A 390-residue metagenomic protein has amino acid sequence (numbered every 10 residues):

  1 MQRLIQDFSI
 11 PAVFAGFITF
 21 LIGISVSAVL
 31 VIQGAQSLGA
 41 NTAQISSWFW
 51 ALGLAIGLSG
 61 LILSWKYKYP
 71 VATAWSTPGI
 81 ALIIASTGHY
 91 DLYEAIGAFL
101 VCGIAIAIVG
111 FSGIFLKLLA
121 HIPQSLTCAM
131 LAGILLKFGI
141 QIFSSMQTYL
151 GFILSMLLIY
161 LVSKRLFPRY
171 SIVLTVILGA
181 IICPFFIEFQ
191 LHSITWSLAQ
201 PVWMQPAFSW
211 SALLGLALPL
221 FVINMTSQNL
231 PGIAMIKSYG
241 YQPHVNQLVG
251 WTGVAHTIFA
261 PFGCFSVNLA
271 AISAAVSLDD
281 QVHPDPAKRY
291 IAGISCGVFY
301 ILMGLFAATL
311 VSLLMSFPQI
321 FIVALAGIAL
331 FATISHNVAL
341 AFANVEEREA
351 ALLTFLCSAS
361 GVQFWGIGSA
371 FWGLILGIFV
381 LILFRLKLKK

Functional and structural regions predicted by a protein language model:
M1-S46, I172-V245: Helix-loop-helix hairpins and the membrane-proximal interhelical loops of multi-pass alpha-helical transport proteins
Q2-Q6, A12-V31, W50-L131, P243-F331: Helix-loop-helix junctions within the multi-pass membrane cores of secondary transporters/permeases
S9, D91, F167, S209 (+6 more regions): Alpha-helix initiation/capping motif
L21, S25, L38, I62 (+15 more regions): Structural signal for hydrophobic packing residues in well-ordered secondary-structure cores of soluble enzyme domains
S25-V26, G151, S227, L269 (+1 more regions): Residue-level signal for transmembrane alpha-helical positions in Major Facilitator Superfamily
V31-A35, S59, I80-I84, I140 (+8 more regions): Predominant activation on well-ordered alpha-helical scaffold segments within soluble catalytic domains
F49, I56-G57, S209, R348-E349: Intrinsically disordered, low-complexity segments enriched in polar/charged residues with Gly/Pro, especially when
G88-I194, S295-K390: Membrane-embedded alpha-helical modules
